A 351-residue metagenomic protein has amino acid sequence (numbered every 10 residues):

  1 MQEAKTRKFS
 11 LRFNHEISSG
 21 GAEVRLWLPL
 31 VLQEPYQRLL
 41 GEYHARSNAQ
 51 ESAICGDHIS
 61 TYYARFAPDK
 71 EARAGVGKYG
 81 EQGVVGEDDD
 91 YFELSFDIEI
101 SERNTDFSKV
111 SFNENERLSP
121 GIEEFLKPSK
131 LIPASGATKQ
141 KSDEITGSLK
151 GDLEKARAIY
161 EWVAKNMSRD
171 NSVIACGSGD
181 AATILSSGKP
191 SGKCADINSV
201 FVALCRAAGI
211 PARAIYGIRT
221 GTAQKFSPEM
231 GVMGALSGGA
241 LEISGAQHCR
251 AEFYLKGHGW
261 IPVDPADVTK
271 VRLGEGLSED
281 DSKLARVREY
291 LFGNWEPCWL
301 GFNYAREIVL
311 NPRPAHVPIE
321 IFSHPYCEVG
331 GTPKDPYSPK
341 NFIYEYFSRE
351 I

Functional and structural regions predicted by a protein language model:
M1-R103: Intrinsically disordered, low-complexity N-terminal segments that are enriched in acidic
S19-G21, V85-Y91, K150, A208 (+1 more regions): A short, structured loop/turn motif at beta-sheet edges
L30-L32, F96-I98, S111, Y216-I218 (+1 more regions): A mature extracytoplasmic/lumenal domain signature
Q37-L39, N104-T105, R272-L277: A short, polar/proline- and glycine-enriched secondary-structure boundary/capping micro-motif
E42-A45, S108-L118, P265-V268: Short intrinsically disordered coil segments
D90-G192, A203, A207, K340 (+1 more regions): Secondary-structure boundary elements
S148, D152-R157, E161-C249, K256 (+1 more regions): Active-site neighborhood of thiol-dependent amide/isopeptide-bond enzymes
T222-F226, M230-I351: Active-site rim recognition segments
